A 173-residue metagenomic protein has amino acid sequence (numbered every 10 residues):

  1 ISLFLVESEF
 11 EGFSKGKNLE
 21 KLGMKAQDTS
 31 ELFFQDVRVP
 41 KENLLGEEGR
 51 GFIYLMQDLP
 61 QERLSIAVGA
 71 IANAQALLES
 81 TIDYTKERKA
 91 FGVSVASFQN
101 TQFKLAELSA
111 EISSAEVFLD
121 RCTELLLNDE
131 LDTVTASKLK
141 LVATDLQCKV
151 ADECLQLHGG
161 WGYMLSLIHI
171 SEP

Functional and structural regions predicted by a protein language model:
I1, D28-T29: Short coil/turn connectors at secondary-structure junctions
I1-K17: A short core secondary-structure module
F4, Y54-L55: Hydrophobic side chains in well-ordered alpha-helices of soluble proteins
E7-E11, K41-E42, Q75: Basic, amphipathic alpha-helical recognition segments used for DNA target recognition
K17-L19, R38: Short, well-ordered turn and helix-capping elements at secondary-structure junctions
K21-D28: Short Gly/Pro-enriched turn/cap motifs at secondary-structure boundaries
E31-F33, V37, G49-R50, Q57-S171: Alpha-helical interface subdomain recognition
N43-E48: Cytochrome P450 core scaffold surrounding the K-helix E-X-X-R motif and the conserved "meander" helix-loop region
